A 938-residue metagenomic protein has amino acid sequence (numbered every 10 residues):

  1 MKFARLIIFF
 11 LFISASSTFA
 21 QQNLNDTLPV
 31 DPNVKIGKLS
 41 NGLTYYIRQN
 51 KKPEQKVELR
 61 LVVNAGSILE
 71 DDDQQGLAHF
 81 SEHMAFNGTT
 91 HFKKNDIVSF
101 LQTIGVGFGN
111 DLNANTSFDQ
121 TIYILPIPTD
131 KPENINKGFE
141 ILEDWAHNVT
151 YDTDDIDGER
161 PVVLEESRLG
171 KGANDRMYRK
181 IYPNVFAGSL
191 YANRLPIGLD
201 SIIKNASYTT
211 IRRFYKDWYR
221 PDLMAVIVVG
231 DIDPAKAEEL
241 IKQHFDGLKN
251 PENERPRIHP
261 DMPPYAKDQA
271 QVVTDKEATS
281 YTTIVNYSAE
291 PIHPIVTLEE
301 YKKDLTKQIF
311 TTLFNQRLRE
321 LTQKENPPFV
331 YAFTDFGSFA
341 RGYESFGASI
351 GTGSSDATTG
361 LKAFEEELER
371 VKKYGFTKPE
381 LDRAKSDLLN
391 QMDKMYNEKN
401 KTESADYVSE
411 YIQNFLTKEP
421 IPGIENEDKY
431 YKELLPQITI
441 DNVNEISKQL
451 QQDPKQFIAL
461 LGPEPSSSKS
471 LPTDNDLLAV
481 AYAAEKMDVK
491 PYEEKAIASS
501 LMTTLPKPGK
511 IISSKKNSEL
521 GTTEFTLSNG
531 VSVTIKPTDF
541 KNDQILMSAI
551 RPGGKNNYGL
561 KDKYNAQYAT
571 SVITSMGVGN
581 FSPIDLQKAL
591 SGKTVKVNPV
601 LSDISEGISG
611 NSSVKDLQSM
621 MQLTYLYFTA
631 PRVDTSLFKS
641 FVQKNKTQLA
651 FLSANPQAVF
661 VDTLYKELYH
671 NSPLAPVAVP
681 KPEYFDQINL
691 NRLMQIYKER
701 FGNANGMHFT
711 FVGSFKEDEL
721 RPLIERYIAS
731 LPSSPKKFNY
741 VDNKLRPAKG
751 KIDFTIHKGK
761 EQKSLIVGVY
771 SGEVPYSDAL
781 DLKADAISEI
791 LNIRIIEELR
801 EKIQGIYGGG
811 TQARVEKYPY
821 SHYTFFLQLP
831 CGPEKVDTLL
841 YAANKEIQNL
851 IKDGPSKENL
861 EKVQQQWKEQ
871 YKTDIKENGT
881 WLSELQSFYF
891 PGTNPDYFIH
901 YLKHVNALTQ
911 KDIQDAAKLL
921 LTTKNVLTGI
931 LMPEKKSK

Functional and structural regions predicted by a protein language model:
M1-Q22: Bacterial Sec-dependent N-terminal signal peptides
F19-T44, D233-E300, D304, F310-T311 (+11 more regions): Proteolytic maturation boundary segments
Y46-R48, P53-E70, G76-A78, N95-D144 (+14 more regions): M16 family metallopeptidases and their MPP-like homologs
F100, N148-Y151, D155-I156, I438-I446 (+3 more regions): Peptidyl-prolyl cis-trans isomerase
N113, Y215-W218, V273-D275, G337-A340 (+9 more regions): Replace "in large, NTP-powered and nucleic-acid-processing enzymes" with "in large, NTP-powered factors and other
H147, D155-L223, I227-V229, P234-I241 (+3 more regions): Hydrophobic, small-residue-rich alpha-helical packing segments that form membrane-like cores
T153, R160-P161, N174, I211-I241 (+3 more regions): Non-catalytic, conformational "gating/processing" segments within enzyme and secreted inhibitor domains
